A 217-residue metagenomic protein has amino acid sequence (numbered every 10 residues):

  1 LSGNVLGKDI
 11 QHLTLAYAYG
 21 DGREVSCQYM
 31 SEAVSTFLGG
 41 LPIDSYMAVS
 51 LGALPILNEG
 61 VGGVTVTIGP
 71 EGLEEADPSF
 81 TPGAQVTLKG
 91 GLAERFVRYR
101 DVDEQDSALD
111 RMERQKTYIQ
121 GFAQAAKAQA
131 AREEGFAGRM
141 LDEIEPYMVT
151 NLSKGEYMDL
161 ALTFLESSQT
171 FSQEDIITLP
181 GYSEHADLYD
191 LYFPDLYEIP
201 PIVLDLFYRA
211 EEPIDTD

Functional and structural regions predicted by a protein language model:
L1-D217: Non-catalytic, solvent-exposed segments at the cell envelope interface
